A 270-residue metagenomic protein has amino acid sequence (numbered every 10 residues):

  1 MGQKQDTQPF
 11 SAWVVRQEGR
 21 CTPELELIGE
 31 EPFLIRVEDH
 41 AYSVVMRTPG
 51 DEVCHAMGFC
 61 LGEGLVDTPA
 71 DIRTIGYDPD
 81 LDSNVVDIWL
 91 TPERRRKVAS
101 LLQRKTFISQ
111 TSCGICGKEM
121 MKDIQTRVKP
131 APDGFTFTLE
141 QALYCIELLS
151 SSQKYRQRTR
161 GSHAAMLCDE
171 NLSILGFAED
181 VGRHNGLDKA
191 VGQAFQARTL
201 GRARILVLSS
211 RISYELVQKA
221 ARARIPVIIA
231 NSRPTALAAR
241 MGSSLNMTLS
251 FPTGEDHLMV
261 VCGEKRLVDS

Functional and structural regions predicted by a protein language model:
M1-A165, D169-E170, I174-F177: Intrinsically disordered, low-complexity regions enriched in acidic/Ser/Thr/Pro/Gln residues
E63, R73, Y77-D78, G134-F137 (+9 more regions): Short, surface-exposed, charged/polar-biased interaction segments
R183-D269: Feature captures the catalytic cores and cofactor-binding loops of soluble hydro-lyases/lyases that act on carboxylate
